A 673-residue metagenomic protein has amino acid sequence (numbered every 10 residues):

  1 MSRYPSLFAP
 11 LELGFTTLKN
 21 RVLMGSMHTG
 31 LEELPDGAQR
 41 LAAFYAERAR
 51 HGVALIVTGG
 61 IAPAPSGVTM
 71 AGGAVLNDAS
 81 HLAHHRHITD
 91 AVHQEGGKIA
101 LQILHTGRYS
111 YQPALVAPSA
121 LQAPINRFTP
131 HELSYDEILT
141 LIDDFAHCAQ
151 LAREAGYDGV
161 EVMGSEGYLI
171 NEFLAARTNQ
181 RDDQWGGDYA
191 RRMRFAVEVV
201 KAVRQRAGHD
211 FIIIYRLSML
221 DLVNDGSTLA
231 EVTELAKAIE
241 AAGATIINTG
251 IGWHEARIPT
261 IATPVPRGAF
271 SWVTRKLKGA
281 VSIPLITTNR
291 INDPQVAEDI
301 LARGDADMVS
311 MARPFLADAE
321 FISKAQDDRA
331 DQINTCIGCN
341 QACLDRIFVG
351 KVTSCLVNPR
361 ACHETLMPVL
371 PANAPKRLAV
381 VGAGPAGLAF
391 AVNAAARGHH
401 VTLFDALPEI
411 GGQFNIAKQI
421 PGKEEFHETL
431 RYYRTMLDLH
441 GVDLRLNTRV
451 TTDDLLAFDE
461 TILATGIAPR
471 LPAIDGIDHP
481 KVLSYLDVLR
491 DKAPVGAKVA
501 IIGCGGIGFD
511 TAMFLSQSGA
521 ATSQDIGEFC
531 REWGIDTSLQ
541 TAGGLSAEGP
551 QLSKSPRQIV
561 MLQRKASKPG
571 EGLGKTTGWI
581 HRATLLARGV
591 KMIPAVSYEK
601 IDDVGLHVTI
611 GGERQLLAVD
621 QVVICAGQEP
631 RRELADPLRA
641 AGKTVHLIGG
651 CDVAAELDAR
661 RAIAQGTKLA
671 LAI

Functional and structural regions predicted by a protein language model:
M1-V381, P385, F390-V401, E409 (+1 more regions): Flavin-dependent oxidoreductase catalytic cores
A54, D158, T245, D307 (+3 more regions): Conserved acidic residues
A64, Y215, G250-H254, D405-I420 (+3 more regions): Short connector loops at secondary-structure junctions
V200, E364-N373, A383, A396 (+4 more regions): Flanking helices and flexible, charged tails adjoining ferredoxin-like Fe-S electron-transfer domains in multi-subunit
T260-P266, P368-L370, P375, I416-E428 (+4 more regions): Short, contiguous acidic/charged loop-to-helix segments that flank catalytic cores in large enzymes
D305, L437-L444, D478-K481, S555-R557 (+2 more regions): A short helix-to-beta-strand connector/capping loop
K376-A406, R445-D453, A457, A464-I474 (+3 more regions): Rossmann-like dinucleotide/flavin-binding elements
G412-F458, G570-V596: N-terminal Rossmann-like dinucleotide/flavin-binding domain of flavoprotein oxidoreductases that bind FAD/FMN
